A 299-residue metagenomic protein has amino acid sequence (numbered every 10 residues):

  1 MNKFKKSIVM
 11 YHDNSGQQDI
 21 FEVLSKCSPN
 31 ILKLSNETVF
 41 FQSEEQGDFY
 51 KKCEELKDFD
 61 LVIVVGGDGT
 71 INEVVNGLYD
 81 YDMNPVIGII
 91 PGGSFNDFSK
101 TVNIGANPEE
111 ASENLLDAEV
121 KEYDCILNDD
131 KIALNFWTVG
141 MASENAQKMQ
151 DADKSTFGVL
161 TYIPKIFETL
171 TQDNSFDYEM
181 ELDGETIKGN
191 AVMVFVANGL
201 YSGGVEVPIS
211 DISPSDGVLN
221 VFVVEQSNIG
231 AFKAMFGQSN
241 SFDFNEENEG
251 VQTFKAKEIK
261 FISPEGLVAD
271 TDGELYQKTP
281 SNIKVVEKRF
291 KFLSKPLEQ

Functional and structural regions predicted by a protein language model:
M1-V65, N72, G77, E110 (+2 more regions): ATP/NTP phosphate-donor binding region
K3, M10, F41, D80-V192: Catalytic core of DAGKc-family lipid kinases
M10-H12, I90, A197, V224: Short hydrophobic segments within beta-strands
D68, V194: Short conserved active-site loop signatures built around small residues
T138, A142, F195-P208, L275: Glycine-rich phosphate/pyrophosphate-binding beta-alpha loops
D153-L160, V207-G230: Gly/Ser/Thr-rich active-site loops/lids in small-molecule metabolic enzymes that frequently grip phosphoryl groups
N174-F176, N190-V192, S215-N220, K255-K257: A generic structural signal for short beta-strands and their flanking turns/coil linkers
L182, K188, S213, V223-Q299: ATP/nucleoside-binding phosphotransfer catalytic cores, i.e., glycine-rich phosphate-binding loops
